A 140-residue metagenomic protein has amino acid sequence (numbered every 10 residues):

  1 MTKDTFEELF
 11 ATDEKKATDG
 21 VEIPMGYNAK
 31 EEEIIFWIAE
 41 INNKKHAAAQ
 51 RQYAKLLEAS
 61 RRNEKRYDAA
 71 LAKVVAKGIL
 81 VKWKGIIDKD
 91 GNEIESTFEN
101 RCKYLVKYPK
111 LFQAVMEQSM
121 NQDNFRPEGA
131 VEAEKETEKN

Functional and structural regions predicted by a protein language model:
M1-K15: Short, intrinsically disordered N-terminal pre-domain segments
D13, G26-N28, A70: Generic marker of residues within folded, mature protein domains
T18-E31: Short acidic-hydrophobic surface loop/beta-edge motif
K30-N140: Short, surface-exposed, charged amphipathic helix/loop patches that serve as local interaction elements
